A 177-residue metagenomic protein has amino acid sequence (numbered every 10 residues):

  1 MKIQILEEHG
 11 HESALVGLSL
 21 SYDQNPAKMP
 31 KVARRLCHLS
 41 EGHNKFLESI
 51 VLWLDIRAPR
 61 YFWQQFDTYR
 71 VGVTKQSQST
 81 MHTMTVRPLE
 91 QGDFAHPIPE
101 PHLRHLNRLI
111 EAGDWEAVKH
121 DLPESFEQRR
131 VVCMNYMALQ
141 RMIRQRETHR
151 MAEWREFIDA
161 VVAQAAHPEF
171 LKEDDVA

Functional and structural regions predicted by a protein language model:
M1-A177: Family-specific signature for flavin-dependent thymidylate synthase
